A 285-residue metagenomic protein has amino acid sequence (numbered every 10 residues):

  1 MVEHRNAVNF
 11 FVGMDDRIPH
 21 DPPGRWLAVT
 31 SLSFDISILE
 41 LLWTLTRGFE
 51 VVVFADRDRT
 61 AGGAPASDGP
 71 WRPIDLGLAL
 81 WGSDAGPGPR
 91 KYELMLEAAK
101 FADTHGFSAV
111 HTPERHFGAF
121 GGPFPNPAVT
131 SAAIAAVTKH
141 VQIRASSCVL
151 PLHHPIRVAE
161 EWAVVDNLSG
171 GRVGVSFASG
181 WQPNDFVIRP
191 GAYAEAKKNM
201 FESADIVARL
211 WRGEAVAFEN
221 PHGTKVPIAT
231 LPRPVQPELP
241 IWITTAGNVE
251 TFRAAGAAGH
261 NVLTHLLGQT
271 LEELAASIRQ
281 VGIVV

Functional and structural regions predicted by a protein language model:
M1-S67: Motif- and composition-driven signal specific to adenylation
F54-D56, P113-E114, S147, H265-L267: Short beta->alpha connector loops at strand-helix junctions that form conserved, small/polar/Pro-enriched
P65-V137, V141-Q142, L239: N-terminal beta1-alpha1-beta2 module of alpha/beta enzyme domains
A66-R72, H154-H260, E272-A275, R279: Internal, glycine-rich beta/alpha segment that forms the wall or movable "lid" of small-molecule/cofactor binding
L76-L80, V110-T112, I143-A145, V173-F177 (+2 more regions): Hydrophobic faces of well-ordered beta-strands that scaffold small-molecule active sites in alpha/beta enzyme cores
A79-E93, C148-I156, V235-G247: Active-site mouth loops of central-metabolism enzymes
P123-V129, Q269-V281: Active-site-adjacent beta->alpha loops and helix N-cap segments on the catalytic face of soluble alpha/beta enzymes
